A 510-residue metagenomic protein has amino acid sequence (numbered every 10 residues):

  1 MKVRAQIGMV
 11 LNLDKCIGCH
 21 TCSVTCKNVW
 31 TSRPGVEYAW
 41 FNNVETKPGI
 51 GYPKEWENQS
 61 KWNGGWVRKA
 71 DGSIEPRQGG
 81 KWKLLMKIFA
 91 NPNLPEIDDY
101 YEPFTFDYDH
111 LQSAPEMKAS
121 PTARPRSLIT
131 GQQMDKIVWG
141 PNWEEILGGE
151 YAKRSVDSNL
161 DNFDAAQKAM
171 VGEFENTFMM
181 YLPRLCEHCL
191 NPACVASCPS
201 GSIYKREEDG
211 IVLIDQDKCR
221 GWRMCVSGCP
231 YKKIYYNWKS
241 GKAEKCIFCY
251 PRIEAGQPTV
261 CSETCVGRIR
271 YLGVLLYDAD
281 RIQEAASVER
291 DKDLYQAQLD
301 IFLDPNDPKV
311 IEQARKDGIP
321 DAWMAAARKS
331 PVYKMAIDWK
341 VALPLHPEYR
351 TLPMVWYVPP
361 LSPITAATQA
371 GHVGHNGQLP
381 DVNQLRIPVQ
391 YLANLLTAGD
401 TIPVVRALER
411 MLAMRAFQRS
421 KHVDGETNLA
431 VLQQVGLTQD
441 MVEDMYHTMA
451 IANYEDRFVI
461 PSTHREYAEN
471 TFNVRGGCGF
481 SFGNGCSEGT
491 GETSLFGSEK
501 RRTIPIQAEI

Functional and structural regions predicted by a protein language model:
M1-I510: Non-ligating segments of multi-cofactor redox enzymes
